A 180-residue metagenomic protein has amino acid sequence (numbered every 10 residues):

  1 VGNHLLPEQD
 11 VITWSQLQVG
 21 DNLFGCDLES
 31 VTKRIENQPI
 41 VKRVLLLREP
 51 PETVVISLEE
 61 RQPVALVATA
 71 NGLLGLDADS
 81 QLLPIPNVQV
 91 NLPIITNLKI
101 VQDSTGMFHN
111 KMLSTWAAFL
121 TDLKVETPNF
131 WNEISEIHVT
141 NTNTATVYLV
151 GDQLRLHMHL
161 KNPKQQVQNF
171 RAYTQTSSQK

Functional and structural regions predicted by a protein language model:
V1-Q89: Terminal hydrophobic membrane-targeting helix
G2-H4, L58-Q62, T96-K99, L149-G151 (+1 more regions): Flexible glycine-/small-residue-rich
E8, I12, L28, T32 (+3 more regions): Extracytoplasmic/secreted envelope proteins and their assembly/folding machinery, especially bacterial periplasmic
D10-V19, N91-T105, Q153-L154: Acidic/histidine-rich, surface-exposed loop or edge segments in extracytoplasmic proteins
E36-K42, K124-E133, S178-K180: Short secondary-structure junctions
S57-E136: Extracytoplasmic segments of membrane-associated envelope/inner-membrane machinery
T144, G151-L156: Surface-exposed aromatic
L154-K180: Extracytoplasmic/luminal low-complexity segments enriched in Pro/Gly and acidic/polar residues that act as flexible
